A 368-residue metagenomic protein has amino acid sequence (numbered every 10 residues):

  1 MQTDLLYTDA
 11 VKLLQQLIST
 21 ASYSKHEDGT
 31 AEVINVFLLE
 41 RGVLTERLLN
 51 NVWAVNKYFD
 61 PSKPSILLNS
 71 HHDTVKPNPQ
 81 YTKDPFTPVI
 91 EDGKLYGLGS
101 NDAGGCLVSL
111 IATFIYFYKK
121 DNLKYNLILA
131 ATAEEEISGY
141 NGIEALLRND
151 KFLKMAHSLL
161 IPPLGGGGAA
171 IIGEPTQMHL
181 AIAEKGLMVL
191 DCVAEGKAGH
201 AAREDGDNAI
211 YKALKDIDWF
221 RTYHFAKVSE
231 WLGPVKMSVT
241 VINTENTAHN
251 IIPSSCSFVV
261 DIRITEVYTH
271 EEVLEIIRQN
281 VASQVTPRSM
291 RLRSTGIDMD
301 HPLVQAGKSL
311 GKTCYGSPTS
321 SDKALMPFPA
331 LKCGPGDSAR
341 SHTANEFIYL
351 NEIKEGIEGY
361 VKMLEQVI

Functional and structural regions predicted by a protein language model:
M1-S100, F117-L123: Acidic/His- and Gly-rich active-site-bordering loop/insert found across diverse amide/peptide-bond hydrolases
L5, G167, P175, L180-A183 (+1 more regions): Metal-dependent amide/peptide-bond hydrolase catalytic core, centered on the "pita-bread" metallohydrolase fold
A21, L38, A54, L68-H71 (+8 more regions): Buried hydrophobic positions in well-ordered alpha/beta secondary-structure cores of metabolic enzymes
I34, L107-F117, I143-L146, A213-D216 (+2 more regions): Buried hydrophobic packing segments
H72-V75, E135, D337-S338: Short glycine-rich anion-binding loops that position phosphate/pyrophosphate groups of nucleotides and phosphorylated
K76, K94-S109, H200, C333: Glycine/serine-rich anion-binding loops at beta->alpha junctions that coordinate negatively charged ligand groups
E91-G93, T113-I128, F152-A156, F220-E230 (+2 more regions): Phosphate-handling active-site elements
L107-G186: Acidic/histidine-rich catalytic neighborhood of metal-dependent amide-processing enzymes
